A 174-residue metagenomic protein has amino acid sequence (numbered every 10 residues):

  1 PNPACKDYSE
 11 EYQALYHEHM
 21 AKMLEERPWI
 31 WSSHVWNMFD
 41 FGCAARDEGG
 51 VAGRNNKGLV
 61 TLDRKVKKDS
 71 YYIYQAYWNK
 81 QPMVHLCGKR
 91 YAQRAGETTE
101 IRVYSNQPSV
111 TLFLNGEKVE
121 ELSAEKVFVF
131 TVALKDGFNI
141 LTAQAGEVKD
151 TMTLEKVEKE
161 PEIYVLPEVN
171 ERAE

Functional and structural regions predicted by a protein language model:
P1-V119, S123, T131-L134, I140 (+2 more regions): Extended substrate-binding grooves/exosites of carbohydrate-active enzymes
K126: Charged DNA-binding/catalytic regions of mobile-element recombinases
M152-A173: Low-complexity, Pro/Ser/Thr- and charge-rich linker/hinge segments at domain boundaries
